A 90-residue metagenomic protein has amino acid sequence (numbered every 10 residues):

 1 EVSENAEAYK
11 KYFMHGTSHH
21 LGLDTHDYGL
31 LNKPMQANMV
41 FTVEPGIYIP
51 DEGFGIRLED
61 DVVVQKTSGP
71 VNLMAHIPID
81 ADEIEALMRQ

Functional and structural regions predicted by a protein language model:
E1-S18: Active-site cores enriched in adjacent His and Asp/Glu residues with nearby glycine-rich loops that coordinate divalent
T17-Q90: Charged, cofactor-coupling segments
